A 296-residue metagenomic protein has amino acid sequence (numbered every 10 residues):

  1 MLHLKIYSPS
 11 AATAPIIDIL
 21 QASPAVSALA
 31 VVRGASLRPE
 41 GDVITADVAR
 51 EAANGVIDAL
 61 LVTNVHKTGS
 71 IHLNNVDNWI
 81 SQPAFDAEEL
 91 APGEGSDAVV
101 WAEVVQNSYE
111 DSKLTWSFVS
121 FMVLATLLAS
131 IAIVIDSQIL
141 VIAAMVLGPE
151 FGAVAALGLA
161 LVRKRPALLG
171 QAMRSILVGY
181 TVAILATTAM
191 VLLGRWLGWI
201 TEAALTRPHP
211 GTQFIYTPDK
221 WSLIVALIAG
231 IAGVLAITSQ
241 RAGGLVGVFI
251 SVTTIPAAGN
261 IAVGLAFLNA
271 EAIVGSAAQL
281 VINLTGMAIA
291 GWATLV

Functional and structural regions predicted by a protein language model:
M1-A98: Soluble N-terminal domains of membrane-associated systems
I16, V119-S120, A129, A278 (+2 more regions): Hydrophobic alpha-helical transmembrane segments of small proteolipidic membrane proteins, enriched in energy-coupled
Q21-S23, L60-T63, L147, S251 (+1 more regions): Short, solvent-exposed amphipathic alpha-helical segments in soluble enzyme and RNA/protein-processing domains
T68-I71, M145-V154, T253-A258: Short, proline-centered helix/strand-breaking motifs
I80-L114, W196-I228: Helix-loop-helix hairpins and the membrane-proximal interhelical loops of multi-pass alpha-helical transport proteins
E110-W196: Core alpha-helical transmembrane segments of integral membrane proteins
R174-V296: Generic detector of multi-pass transmembrane helix bundles and their immediately adjacent loops in polytopic membrane
